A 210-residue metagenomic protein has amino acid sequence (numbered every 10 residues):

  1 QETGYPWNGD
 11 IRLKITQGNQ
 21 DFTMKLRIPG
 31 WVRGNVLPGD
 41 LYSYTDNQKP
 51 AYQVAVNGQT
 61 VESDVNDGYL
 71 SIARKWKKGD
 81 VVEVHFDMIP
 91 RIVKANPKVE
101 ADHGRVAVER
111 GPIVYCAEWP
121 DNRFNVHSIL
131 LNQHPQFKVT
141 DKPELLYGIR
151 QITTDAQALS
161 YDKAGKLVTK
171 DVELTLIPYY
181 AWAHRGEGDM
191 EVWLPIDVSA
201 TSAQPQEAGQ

Functional and structural regions predicted by a protein language model:
Q1-N19, V36-V56, V61, V65 (+3 more regions): C-terminal beta-rich recognition modules with glycine/proline-rich loops and embedded aromatic residues
N19-F22, D80: Short tyrosine-centred short linear motifs in exposed loops/low-complexity segments
T23-G30: A short beta-strand element within beta-rich, extracytoplasmic domains of secreted/secretory-pathway proteins
I28, G79-P90: Short, hydrophobic/aromatic-enriched beta-strand segments in well-ordered soluble domains
V32-G34: Pseudouridine synthases involved in rRNA/tRNA modification
